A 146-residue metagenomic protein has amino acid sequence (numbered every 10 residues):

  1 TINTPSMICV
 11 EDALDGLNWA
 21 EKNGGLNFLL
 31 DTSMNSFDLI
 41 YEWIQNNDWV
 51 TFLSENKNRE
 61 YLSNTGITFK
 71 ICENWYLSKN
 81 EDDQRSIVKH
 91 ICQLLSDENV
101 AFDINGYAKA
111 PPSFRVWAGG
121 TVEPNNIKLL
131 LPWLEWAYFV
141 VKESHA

Functional and structural regions predicted by a protein language model:
T1-W43: Active-site C-terminal subdomain of aminotransferase-like
N3-S6, E81, G120: Hydrophobic alpha-helical scaffolding
K22-G25, N46-S54, K142-A146: Surface-exposed helix-capping loop/turn segments at secondary-structure junctions
L39, W43-N47, H90-V100, W133-V141: Generic non-transmembrane alpha-helical segments
T51-E55, V100-G106: A short linear hydrophobic-aromatic micro-motif
T51-L94: Conserved PLP-binding catalytic core of the aspartate aminotransferase-like
N58-T65, Y107-R115: Small/polar glycine-rich anion-binding or flexible loop at a beta-alpha turn
A108-A146: PLP-dependent enzyme catalytic core of the Aspartate aminotransferase-like
